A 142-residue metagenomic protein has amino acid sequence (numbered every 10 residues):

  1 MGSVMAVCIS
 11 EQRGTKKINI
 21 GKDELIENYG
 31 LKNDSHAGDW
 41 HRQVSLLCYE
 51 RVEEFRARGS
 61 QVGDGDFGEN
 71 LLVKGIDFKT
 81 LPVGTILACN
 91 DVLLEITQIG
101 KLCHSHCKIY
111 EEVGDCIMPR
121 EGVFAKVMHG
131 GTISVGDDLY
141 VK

Functional and structural regions predicted by a protein language model:
M1-K142: Metal-cofactor-dependent catalytic cores
